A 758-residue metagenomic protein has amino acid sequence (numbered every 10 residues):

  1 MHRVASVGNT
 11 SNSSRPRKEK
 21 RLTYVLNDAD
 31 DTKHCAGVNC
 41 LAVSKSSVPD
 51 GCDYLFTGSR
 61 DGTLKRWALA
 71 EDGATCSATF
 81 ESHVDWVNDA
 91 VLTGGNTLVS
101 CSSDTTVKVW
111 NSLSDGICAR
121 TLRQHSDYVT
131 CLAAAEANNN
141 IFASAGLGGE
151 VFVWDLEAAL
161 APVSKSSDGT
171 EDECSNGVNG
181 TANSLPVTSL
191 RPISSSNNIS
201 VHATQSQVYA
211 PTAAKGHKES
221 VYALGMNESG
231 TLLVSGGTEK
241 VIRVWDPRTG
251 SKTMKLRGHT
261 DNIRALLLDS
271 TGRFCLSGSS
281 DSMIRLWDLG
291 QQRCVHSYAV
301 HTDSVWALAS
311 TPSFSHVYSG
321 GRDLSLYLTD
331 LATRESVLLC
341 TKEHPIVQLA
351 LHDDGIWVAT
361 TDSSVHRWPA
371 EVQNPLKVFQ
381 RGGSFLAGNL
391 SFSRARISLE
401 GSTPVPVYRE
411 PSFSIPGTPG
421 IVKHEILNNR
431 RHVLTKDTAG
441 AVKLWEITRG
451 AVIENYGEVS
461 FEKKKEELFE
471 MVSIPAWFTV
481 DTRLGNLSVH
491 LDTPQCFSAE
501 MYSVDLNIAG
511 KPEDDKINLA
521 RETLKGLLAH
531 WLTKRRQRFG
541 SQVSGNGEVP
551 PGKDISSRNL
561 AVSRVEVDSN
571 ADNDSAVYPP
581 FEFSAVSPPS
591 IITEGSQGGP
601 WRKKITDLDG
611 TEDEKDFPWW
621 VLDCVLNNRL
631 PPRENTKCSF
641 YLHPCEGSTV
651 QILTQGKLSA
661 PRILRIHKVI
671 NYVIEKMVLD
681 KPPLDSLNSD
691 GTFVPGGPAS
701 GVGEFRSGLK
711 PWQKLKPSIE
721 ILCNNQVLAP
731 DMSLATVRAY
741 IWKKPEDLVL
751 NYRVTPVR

Functional and structural regions predicted by a protein language model:
M1-S46, G51-E71, L160, S166-P211 (+7 more regions): Intrinsically disordered, low-complexity acidic/Ser/Thr/Pro-rich linker and tail segments in large eukaryotic scaffolds
A29-V38, F80-V87, L122-V129, G148 (+9 more regions): WD40/WD-repeat beta-propeller blade N-cap
G37, G51, C76, H83-W86 (+15 more regions): WD40/WD-repeat beta-propeller blade-loop signature
A42-C52, A90-N96, L132-N139, L224-G230 (+4 more regions): Loop/turn segments within WD40 beta-propeller blades
G58-D61, C101-D104, A145-G148, L156 (+7 more regions): Conserved strand-to-loop turn within each blade of WD40 beta-propeller repeats
L64-A68, A90, C101, V107-N111 (+11 more regions): WD40-repeat beta-propellers
P580-R758: Extended, C-terminal alpha-helical/coiled-coil scaffolding tails that mediate protein-protein interactions and assembly
